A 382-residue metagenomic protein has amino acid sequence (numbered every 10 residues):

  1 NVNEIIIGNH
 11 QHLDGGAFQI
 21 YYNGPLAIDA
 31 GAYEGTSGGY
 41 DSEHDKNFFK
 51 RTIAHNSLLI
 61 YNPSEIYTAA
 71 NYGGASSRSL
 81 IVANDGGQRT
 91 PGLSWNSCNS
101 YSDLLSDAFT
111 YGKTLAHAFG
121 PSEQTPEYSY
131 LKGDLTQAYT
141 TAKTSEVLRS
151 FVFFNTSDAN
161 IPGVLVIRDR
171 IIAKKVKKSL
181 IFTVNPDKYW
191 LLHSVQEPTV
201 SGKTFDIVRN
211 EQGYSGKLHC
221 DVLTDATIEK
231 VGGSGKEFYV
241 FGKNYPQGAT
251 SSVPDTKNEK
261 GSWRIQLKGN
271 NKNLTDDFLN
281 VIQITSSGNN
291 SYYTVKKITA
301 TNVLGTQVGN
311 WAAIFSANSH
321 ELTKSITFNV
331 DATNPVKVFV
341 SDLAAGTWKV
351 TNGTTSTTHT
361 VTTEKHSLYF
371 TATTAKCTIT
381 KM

Functional and structural regions predicted by a protein language model:
N1-S201, L274-F278, Q283-S287: Catalytic and substrate-binding regions of extracellular carbohydrate-active enzymes, especially polysaccharide lyases
V2-I6, A30-T36, S150-N155, N185-P186 (+5 more regions): A short, sequence-level motif marking secondary-structure junctions
I66, Q137-V147, K174-K178, E211-H219 (+7 more regions): Short, surface-exposed beta-strand/loop "edge" segments at domain boundaries and coil↔beta transitions
L131-G133, E197-N210, G216, W263-G269 (+3 more regions): Generic recognition of long tandem-repeat/solenoid scaffolds
F154-I161, N271-D277, Q283-M382: Non-catalytic terminal regions with compositionally biased, polar/charged low complexity
I181-G242: Polysaccharide-binding surfaces and accessory modules of carbohydrate-active proteins
L192-F205, F238-K257, T355-S367: Solvent-exposed beta-strand/loop surfaces of large extracellular or lumenal domains
S252-N273: Extracellular adhesion/glycan-binding regions together with long Ser/Thr- and acidic-residue-rich low-complexity tracts
